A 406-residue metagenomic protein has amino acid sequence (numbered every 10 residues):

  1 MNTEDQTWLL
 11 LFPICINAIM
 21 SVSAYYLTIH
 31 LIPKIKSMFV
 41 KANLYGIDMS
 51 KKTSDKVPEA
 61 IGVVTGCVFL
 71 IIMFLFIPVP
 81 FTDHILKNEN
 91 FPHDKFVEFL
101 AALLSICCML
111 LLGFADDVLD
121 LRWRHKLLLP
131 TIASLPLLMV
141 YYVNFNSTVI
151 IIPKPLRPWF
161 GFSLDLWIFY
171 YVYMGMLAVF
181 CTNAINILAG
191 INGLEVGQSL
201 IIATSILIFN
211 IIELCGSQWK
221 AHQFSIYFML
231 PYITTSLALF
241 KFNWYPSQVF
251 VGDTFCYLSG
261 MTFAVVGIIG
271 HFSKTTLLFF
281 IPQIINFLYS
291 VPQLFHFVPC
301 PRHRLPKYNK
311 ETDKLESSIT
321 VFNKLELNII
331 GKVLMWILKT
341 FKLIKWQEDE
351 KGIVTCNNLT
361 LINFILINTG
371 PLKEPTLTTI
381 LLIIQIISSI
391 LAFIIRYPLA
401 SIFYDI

Functional and structural regions predicted by a protein language model:
M1-Q6, I269-I406: C-terminal membrane-associated helical module and adjoining short loops/tails
N2-F297, H303, N309, A392: "…together with the soluble PPM/PP2C metallo-phosphatase catalytic core" -> "…together with the soluble PPM/PP2C
